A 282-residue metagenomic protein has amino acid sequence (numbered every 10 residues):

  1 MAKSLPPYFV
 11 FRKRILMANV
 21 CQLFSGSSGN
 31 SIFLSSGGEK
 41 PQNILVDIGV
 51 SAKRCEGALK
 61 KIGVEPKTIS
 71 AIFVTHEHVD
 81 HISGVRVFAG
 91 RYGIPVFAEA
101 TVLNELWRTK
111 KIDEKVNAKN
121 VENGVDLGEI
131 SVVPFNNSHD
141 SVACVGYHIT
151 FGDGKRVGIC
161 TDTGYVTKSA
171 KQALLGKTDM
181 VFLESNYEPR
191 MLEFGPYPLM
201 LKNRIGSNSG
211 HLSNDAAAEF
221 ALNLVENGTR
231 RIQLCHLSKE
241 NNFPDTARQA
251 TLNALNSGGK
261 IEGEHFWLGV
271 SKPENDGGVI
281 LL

Functional and structural regions predicted by a protein language model:
P7-I62, V145-D162, M180: Conserved beta-strand hairpin/beta-sheet module of binuclear metal-dependent hydrolase folds, prominently
A18-I32, T75-V85, V96, W107 (+1 more regions): Structured catalytic core of nucleotide-sugar glycosyltransferases
Q42, S51-A98, D179: Active-site metal-binding motif and surrounding structural segment of the metallo-beta-lactamase
L45-G49, S70-E77, F97-A100, G158-T161 (+3 more regions): Active-site neighborhood of phospho(di)ester-bond hydrolases with catalytic His/Asp-centered motifs
H78-I82, L103-E105, V142, V166-K168 (+2 more regions): Active-site environment of divalent metal-dependent phosphoester hydrolases
S83-Y92, R108-T109, N242-Q249: Metal-dependent catalytic neighborhoods of phosphoester/phosphodiester hydrolases
E99-G154: Metallo-beta-lactamase
S169-L268: Cap/insert and terminal regions of metallo-dependent hydrolase folds
